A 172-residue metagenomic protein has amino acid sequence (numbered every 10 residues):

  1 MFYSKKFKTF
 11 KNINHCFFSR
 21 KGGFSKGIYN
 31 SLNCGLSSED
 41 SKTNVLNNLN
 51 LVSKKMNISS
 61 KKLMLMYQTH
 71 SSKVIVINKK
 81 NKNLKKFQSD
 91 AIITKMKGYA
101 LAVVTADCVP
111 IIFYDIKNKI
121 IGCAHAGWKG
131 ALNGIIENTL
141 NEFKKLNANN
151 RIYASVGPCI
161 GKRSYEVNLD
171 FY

Functional and structural regions predicted by a protein language model:
M1-Y172: Active-site microenvironment for binding and transforming phosphate-containing groups
